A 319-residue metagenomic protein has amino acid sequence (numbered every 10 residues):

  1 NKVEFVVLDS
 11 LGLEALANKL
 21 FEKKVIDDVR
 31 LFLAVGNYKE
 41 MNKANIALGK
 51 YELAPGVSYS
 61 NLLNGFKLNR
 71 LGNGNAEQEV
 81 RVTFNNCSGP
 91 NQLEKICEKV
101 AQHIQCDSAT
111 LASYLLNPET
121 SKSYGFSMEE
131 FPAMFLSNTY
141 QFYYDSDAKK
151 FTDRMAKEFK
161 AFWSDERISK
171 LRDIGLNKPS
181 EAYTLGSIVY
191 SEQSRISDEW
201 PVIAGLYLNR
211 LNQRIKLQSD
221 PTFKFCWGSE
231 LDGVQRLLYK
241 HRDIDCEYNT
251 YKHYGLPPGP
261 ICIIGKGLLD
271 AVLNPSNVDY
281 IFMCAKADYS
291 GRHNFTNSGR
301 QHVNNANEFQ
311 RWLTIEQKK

Functional and structural regions predicted by a protein language model:
N1-F162: Signal peptide-directed extracytoplasmic domains
Q105-T110, N117-K319: Bacterial extracytoplasmic/cell-wall-associated proteins, especially those involved in peptidoglycan
